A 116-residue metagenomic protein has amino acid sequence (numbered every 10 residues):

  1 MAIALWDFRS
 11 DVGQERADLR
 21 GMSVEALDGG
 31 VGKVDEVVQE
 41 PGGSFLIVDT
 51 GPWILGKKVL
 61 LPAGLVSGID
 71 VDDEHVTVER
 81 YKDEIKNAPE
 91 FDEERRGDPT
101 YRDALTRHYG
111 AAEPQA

Functional and structural regions predicted by a protein language model:
M1-A116: Peripheral interaction segments used for macromolecular assembly
